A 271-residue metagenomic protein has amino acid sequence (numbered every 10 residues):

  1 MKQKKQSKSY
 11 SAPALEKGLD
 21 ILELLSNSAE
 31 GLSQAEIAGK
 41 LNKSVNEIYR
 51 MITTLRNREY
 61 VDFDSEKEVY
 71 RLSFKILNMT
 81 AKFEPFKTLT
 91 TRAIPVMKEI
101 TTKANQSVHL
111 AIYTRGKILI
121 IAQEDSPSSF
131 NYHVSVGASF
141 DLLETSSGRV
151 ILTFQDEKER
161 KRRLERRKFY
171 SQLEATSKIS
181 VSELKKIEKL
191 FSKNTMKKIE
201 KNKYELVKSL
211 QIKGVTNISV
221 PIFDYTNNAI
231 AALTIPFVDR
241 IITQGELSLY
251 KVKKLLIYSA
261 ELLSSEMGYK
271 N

Functional and structural regions predicted by a protein language model:
M1-F86, S265-Y269: N-terminal helix-turn-helix
L24, K40, M51, R92-K103 (+4 more regions): Amphipathic alpha-helical regulatory segments at dimerization interfaces that relay allosteric signals between sensory
K75-K103, Y132: Conserved segment of winged-helix/HTH DNA-binding domains
L110-R115, Q123-E124: Short hydrophobic alpha-helical segments used for membrane anchoring or interfacial signaling
H133-Q211: Short, solvent-exposed recognition segments
T195, N202, K213-G214, I230-N271: Juxtadomain coupling helices with adjacent low-complexity linkers
I222-Y225: Sensor-regulatory modules in signal-transduction proteins
